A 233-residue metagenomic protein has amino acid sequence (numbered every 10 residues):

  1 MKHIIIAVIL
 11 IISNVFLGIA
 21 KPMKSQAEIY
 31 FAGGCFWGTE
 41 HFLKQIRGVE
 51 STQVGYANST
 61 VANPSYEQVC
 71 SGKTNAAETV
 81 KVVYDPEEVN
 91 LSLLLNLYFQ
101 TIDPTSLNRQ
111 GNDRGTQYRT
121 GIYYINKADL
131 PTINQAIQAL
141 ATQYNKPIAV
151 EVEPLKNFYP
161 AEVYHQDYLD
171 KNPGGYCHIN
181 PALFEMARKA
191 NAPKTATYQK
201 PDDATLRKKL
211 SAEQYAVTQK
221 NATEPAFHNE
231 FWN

Functional and structural regions predicted by a protein language model:
M1-M23: Bacterial Sec-dependent N-terminal signal peptides
F16-N233: Flexible coil/turn and secondary-structure edge motifs
